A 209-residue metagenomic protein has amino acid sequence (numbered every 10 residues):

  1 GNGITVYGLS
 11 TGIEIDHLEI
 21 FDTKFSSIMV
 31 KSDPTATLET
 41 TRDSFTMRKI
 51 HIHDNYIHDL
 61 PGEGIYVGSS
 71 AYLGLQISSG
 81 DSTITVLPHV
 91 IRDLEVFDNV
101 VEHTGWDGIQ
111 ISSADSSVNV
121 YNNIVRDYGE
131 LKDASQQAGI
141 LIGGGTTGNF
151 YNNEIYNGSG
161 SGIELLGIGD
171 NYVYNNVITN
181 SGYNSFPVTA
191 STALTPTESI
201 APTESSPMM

Functional and structural regions predicted by a protein language model:
G1-T11, S26-D33: Extracellular beta-strand-rich solenoid/capping regions of secreted or surface-exposed proteins that bind or remodel
N2-I4, L38-T41: Extended interaction regions within the primary functional domain
T11-S26, E39-E63, L73-D107, D115-E130 (+5 more regions): Right-handed parallel beta-helix
D33, G68-Y72, S112-A114: Active-site beta-loop-alpha junctions enriched in small/polar residues
